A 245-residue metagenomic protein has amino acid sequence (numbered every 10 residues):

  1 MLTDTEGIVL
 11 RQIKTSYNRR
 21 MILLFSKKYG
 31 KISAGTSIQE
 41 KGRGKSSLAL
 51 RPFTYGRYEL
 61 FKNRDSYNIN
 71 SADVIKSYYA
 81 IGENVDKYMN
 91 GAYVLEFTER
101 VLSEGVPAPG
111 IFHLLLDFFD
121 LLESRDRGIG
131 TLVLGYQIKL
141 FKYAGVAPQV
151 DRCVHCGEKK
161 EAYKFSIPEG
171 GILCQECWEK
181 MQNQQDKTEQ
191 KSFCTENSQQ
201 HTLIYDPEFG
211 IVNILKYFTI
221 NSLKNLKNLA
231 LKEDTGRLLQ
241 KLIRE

Functional and structural regions predicted by a protein language model:
M1-M21, F25-E245: Non-catalytic alpha-helical scaffolds and adjoining flexible linkers that form interface surfaces for assembly
